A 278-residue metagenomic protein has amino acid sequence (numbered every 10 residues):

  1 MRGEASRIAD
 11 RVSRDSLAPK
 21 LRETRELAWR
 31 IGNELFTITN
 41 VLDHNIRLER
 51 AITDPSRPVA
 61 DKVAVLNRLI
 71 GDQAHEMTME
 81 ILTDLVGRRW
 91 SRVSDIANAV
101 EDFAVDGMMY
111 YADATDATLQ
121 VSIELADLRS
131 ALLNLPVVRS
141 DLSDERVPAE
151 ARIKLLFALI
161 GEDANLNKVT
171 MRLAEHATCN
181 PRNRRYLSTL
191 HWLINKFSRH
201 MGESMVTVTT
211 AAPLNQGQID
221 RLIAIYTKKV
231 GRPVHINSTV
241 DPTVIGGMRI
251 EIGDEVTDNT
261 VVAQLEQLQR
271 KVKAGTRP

Functional and structural regions predicted by a protein language model:
M1-I245, R249-P278: Elongated, mostly alpha-helical coiled-coil "stalk/stator" tethers of large membrane protein machines
